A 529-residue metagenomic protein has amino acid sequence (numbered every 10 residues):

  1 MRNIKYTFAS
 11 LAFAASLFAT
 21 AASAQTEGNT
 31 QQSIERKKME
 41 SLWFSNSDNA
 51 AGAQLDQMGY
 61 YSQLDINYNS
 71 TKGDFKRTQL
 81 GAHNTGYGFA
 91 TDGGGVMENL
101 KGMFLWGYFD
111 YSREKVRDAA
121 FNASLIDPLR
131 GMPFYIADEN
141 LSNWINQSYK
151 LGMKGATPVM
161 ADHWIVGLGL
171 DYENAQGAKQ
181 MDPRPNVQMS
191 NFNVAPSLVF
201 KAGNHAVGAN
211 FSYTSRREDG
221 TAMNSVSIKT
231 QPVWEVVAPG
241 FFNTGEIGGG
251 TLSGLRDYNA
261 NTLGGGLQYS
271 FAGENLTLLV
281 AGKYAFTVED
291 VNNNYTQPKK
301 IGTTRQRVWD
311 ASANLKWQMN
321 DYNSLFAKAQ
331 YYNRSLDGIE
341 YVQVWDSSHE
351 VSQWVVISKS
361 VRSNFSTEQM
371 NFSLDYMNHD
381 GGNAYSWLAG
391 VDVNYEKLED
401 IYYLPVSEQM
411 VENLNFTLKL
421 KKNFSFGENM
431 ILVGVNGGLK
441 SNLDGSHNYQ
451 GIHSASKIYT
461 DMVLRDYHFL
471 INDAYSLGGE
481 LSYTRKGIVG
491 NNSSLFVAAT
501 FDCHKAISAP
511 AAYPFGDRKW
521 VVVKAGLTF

Functional and structural regions predicted by a protein language model:
M1-L42, L55: Cleavable N-terminal export/targeting peptides
T26-K38, G52-K72, L105-G107, V166: Transmembrane beta-strand segments of Gram-negative outer membrane beta-barrel proteins
E27-N29, D517-F529: Outer-membrane beta-barrel "beta-signal"
D56-S62, L100-G107, D162-V166, G203-V207 (+7 more regions): Outer-envelope beta-barrel architecture signal
I66-K72, Y111-K115, V159, Y172-Q176 (+11 more regions): Transmembrane beta-strands of outer-membrane beta-barrel pores
F75-A82, R117-L125, Y135-I145, M181-V187 (+8 more regions): Extracellular/periplasm-exposed beta-strand and loop segments of Gram-negative cell-envelope proteins, dominated by
F89-G95, L151-T157, V194-F200, G265-F271 (+7 more regions): Residues on the lipid-exposed face of transmembrane beta-strands in outer-membrane beta-barrel proteins
A156-M181, M189-A195, L279-T296, S386-N394: Surface-exposed extracellular loop regions of Gram-negative outer-membrane beta-barrel proteins
